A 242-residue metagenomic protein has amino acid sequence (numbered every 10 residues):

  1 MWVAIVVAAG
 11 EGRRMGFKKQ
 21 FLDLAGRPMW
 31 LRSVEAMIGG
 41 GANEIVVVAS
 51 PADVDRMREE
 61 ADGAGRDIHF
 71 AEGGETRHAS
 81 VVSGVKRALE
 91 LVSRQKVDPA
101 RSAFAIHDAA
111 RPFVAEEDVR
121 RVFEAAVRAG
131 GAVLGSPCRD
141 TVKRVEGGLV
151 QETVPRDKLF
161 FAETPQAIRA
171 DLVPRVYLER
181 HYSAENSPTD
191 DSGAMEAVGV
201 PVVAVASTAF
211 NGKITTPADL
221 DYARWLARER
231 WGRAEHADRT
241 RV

Functional and structural regions predicted by a protein language model:
M1-M57, I68: N-terminal glycine-rich phosphate-binding loop and ensuing alpha1 helix
M1-V3, D190-S192, A209-N211, P217-V242: SAM-dependent methyltransferases
L31, H78-V82, T189: Glycine-rich phosphate-binding loop at the start of an alpha helix
G41-V46, G130, H181-Y182, A209-N211: Short active-site oxyanion
D62-S102: Short phosphate-binding loop-to-helix
R77, A109-F113: Acidic metal-phosphate-binding loop of nucleotide-sugar-dependent transferases
A100, F113-V205, T240-V242: Conserved core of the sugar-phosphate nucleotidyltransferase
A103-H107: Short aromatic-hydrophobic micro-motifs that form the base-stacking/packing surface for donor nucleotide recognition
